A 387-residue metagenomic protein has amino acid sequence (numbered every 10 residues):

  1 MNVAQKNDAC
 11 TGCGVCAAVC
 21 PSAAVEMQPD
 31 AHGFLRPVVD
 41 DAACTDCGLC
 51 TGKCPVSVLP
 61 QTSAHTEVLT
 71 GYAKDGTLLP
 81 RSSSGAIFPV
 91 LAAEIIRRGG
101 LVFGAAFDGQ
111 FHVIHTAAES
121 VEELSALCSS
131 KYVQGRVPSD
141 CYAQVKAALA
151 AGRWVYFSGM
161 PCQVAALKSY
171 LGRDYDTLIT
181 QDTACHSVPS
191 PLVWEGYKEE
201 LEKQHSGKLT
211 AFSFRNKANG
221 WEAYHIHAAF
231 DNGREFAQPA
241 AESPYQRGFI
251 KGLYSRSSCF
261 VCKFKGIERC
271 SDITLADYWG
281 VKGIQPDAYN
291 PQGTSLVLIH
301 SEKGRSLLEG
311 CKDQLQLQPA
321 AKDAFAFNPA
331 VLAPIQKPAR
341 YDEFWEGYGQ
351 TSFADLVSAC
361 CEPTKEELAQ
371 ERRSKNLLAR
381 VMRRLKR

Functional and structural regions predicted by a protein language model:
M1-N7, V38-A42, A241-I250: Short, intrinsically disordered, charge-biased short linear motifs at domain edges
N2, V15-V38, L49-H65, D272-I273: Iron-sulfur cluster-binding cysteine motifs and their immediate structural context in ferredoxin-like electron-transfer
D8-A23, T45-S57, M160-A166, S255-I267: Local cysteine-cluster metal-coordination motifs and their immediate loop/turn environment, predominantly Fe-S cluster
A42-A151, Q318, D323-K365, R380: Flanking helices and flexible, charged tails adjoining ferredoxin-like Fe-S electron-transfer domains in multi-subunit
S83-A86, G109, F157-L167, S187-P189: Gly/Ser/Thr-rich loops at beta-strand to alpha-helix junctions that form or flank small-molecule/cofactor-binding
R98-L101, G207-R387: Long, compositionally biased charged/polar accessory segments in the mid-to-C-terminal portions of proteins
K168-I179, K198-K203: Short, surface-exposed basic-aromatic patches at helix termini and helix-loop junctions that form
I179-E200: Short, flexible loop segments at boundaries between secondary-structure elements
